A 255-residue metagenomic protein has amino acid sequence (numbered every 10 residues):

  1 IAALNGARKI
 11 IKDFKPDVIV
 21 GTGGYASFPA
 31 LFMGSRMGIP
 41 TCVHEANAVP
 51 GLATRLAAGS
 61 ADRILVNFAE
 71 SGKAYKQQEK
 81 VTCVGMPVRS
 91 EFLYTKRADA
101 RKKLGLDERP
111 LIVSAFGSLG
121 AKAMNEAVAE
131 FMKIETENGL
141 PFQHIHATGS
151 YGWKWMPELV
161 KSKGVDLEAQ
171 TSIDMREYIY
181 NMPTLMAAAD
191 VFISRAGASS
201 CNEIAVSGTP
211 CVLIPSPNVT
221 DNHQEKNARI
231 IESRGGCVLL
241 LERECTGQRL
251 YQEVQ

Functional and structural regions predicted by a protein language model:
I1-L4, V84-P87, S150-G152, R243: Conserved nucleotide-sugar phosphate-binding/catalytic loop shared by glycosyltransferases and other
I1-V18, R36: An amphipathic, basic-hydrophobic alpha-helix
I10-K12, A57, T184-L185: Structural alpha-helical scaffold elements that stabilize or flank donor/cofactor-binding regions in carbohydrate
P16-V18, I179, P183-S200, T209-P210: Acidic donor-binding loop of glycosyltransferase active sites
S35, A58, M186, I204-A205 (+2 more regions): Short alpha-helix at the nucleotide-sugar/activated-sugar donor binding site of glycosyltransferases and closely
S35-R97: Active-site-proximal region of nucleotide-activated glycan assembly enzymes, centered on histidine/acidic-rich loops
I39-P40, D190-V191, G208-S216, G236: Structural loop-to-beta junction motif characteristic of Rossmann-like glycosyltransferase folds
R97-F192, E225-A228, S233, L240-Q252: Donor-nucleotide binding loops and adjacent catalytic segments primarily of GT-B fold Leloir glycosyltransferases
